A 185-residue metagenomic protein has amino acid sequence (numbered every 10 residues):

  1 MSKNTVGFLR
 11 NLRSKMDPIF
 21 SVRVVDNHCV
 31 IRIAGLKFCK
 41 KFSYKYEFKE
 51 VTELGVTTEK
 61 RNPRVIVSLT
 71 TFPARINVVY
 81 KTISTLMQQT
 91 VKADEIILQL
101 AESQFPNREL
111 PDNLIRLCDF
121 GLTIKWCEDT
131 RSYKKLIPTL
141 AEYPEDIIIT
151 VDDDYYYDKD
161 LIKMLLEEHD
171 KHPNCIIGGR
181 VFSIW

Functional and structural regions predicted by a protein language model:
M1-E50: Boundary detector for helix-to-coil junctions that initiate low-complexity/charged tails
L36-Q88: N-proximal low-complexity "stem/linker" segments adjacent to membrane-targeting elements
R64, D94-E95, I147: Residues at the starts of beta-strands that form the adenosine-phosphate
T82-D94, E102, R116: Short, acidic, metal-binding catalytic loop of nucleotide-sugar glycosyltransferases
I97-A101, G178: Short internal beta-strands
A101-D146: Active-site-proximal specificity loops/subdomain of glycosyltransferases
E145-Y156: Short beta-strand-to-loop acidic/aromatic patch adjacent to the donor-nucleotide binding site
D160-I184: Conserved donor-nucleotide/metal-binding helix-loop-beta segment in metal-dependent transferases, i.e., the alpha-helix
